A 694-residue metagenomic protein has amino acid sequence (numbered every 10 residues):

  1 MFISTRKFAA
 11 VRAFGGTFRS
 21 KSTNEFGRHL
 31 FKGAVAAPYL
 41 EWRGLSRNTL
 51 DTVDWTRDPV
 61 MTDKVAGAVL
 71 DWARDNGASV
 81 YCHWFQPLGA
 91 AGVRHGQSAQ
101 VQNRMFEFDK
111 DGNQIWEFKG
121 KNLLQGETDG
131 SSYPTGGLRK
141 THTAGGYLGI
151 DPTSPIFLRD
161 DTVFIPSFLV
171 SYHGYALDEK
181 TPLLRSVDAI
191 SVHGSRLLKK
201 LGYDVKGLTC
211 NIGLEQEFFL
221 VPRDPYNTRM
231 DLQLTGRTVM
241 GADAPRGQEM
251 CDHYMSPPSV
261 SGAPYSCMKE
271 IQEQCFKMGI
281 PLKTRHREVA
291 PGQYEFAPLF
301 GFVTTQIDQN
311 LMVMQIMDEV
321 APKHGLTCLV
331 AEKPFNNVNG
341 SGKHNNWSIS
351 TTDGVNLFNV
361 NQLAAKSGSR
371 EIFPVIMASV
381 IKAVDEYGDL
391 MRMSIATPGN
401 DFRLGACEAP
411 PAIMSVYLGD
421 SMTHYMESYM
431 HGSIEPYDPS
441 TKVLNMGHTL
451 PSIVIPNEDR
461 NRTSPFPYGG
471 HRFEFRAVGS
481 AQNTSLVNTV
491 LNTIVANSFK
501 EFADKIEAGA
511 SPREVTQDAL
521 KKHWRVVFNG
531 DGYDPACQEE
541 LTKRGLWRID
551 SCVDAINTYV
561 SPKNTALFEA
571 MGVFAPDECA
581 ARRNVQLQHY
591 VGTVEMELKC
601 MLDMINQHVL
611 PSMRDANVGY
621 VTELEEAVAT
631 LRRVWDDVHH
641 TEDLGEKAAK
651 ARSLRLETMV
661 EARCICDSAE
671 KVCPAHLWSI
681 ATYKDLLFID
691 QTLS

Functional and structural regions predicted by a protein language model:
M1-K21: N-terminal mitochondrial targeting presequence
F18-K119, Q125-K140: Histidine/acidic residue-rich metal-binding segments in metalloenzymes
T62-D63, Q86-P87, K121, R287-E288 (+2 more regions): Residue-level "edge-of-site" marker
A78, C82-W84, I307-K323, I349 (+3 more regions): Hydrophobic/aromatic-rich, well-ordered segments within soluble, folded domains that form packed cores
Q86, K110, P322, T352 (+12 more regions): Hydrophobic alpha-helix feature that most strongly marks membrane-spanning transmembrane helices and their immediate
A90-E117, L123-Q125, G130-S131, G136 (+5 more regions): Short linear, low-complexity motifs centered on an aromatic residue
H142-V330, F335-N584: Glycine-rich, acidic/polar active-site loops that bind/position phosphate-bearing ligands
W524-S694: C-terminal amphipathic alpha-helical interaction region
